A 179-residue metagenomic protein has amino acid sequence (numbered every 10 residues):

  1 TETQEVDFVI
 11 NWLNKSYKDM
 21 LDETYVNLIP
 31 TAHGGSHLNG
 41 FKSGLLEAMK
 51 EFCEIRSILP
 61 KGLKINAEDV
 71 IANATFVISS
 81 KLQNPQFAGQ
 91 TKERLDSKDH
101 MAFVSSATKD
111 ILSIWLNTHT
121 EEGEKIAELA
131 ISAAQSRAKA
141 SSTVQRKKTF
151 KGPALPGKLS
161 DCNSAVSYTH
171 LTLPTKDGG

Functional and structural regions predicted by a protein language model:
T1-L171: GHKL-family ATPase ATP-binding module
H170-G179: Single conserved hydrophobic/aromatic residue that forms the stacking wall/gate of nucleotide- or nucleobase-binding
